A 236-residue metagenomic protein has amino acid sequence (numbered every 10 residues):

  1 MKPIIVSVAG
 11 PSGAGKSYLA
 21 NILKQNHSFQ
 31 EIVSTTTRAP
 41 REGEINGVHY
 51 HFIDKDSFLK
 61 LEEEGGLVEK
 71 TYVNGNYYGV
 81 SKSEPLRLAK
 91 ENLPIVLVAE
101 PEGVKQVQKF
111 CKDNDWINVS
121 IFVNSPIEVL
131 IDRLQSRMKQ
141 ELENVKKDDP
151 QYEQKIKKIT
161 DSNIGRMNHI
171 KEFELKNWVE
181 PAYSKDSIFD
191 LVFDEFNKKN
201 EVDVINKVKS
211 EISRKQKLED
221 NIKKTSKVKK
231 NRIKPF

Functional and structural regions predicted by a protein language model:
V8: Hydrophobic anchor at the beta1->P-loop junction of P-loop NTPases
P11: P-loop (Walker A) phosphate-binding loop of NTP-binding proteins
A14: ATP-binding Walker
S17: Walker A/P-loop
F29-R41: Short beta-strand-centered segment that lines the nucleotide-binding/catalytic pocket of NTP-utilizing
R38-G103: ATP-dependent small-molecule kinase phosphotransfer cores that center on conserved nucleotide phosphate-binding segments
P94-P101, N114-M138: Conserved phosphate-donor/acceptor-positioning beta-strand/loop module used by diverse small-molecule
Q140-R232: Small-molecule kinase domains that catalyze NTP-dependent phosphoryl transfer to phosphate-bearing small molecules
